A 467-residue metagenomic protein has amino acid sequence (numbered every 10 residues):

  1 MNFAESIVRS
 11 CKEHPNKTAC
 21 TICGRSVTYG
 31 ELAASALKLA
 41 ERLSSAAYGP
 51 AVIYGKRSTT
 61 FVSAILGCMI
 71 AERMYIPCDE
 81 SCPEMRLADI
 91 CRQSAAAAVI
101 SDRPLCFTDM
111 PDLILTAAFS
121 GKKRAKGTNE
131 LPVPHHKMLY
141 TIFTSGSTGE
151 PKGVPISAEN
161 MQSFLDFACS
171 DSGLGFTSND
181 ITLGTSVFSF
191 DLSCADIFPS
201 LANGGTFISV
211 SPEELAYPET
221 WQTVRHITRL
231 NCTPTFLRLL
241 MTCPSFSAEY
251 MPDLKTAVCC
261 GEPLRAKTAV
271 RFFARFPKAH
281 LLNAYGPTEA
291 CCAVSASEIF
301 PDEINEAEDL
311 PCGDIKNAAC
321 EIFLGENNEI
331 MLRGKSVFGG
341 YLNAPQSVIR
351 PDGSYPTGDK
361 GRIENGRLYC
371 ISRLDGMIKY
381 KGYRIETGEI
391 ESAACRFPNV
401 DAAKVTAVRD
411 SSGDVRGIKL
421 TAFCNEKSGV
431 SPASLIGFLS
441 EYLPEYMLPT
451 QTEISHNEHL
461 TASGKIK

Functional and structural regions predicted by a protein language model:
A4, V99-L131, M161, H280-N283 (+1 more regions): AMP-dependent adenylate-forming
E5-V27, T141-I142, R367: AMP-dependent adenylate-forming
N16-S45, P83, A88, I156-Q162: Conserved AMP-binding/adenylate-forming core of the ANL superfamily
R25, R42-E80, I181-V187: Conserved AMP-binding/adenylate-forming
T28-G30, L139-D166: Conserved AMP-binding A3 loop
K126-F143, E150, G175-T182, F188: Conserved pre-ATP/AMP-binding loop-to-beta segment of ANL
K152-I181, F190-T228: Conserved AMP-binding/adenylation subdomain of ANL enzymes
A202-G205, I227-N231, M241-E306: Gly/Ser/Thr-rich phosphate-binding loop
